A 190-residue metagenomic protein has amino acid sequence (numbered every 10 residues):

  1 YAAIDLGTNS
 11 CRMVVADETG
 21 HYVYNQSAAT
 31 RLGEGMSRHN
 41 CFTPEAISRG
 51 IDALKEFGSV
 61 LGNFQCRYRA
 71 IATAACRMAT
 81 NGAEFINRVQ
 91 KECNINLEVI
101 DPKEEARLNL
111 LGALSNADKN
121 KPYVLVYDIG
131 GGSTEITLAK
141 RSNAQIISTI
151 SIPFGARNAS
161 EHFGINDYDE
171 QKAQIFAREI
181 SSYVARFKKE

Functional and structural regions predicted by a protein language model:
Y1-D5, V124-D128: Short glycine-aspartate micro-motif
T8-S10, A113, G130-I136: Ser/Thr-glycine-rich phosphate-binding loops at phosphate-binding pockets of nucleotides, nucleotide cofactors
N9-E45, K140-Q174: Short glycine-rich, Thr/Ser-proximal phosphate-binding strand/loop in the N-terminal lobe of ATP-dependent enzymes
S48-E56: Glycine-rich, highly charged phosphate/nucleotide-binding loops
K55-Y68, V184-E190: Phosphate/pyrophosphate-binding loops at sites that engage ATP/ADP/AMP, CoA/4′-phosphopantetheine, polyphosphate
V60-R88: Short beta-strand-loop/turn "lid" adjacent to the catalytic site in phosphate-handling enzymes
N94-I100: A glycine-rich helix N-cap at a beta->alpha junction
D101-L125: Conserved phosphate-binding catalytic cores of ATP/NTP-utilizing and phosphoryl-transfer enzymes
